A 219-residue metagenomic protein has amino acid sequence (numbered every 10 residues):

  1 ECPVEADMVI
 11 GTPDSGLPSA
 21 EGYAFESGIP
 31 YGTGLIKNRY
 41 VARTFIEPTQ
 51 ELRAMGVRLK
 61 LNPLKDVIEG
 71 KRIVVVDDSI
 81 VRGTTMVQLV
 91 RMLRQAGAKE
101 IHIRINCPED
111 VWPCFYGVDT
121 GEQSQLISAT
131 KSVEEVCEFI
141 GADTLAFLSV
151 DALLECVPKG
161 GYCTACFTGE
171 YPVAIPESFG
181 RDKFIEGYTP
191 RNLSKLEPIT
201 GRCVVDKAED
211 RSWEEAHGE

Functional and structural regions predicted by a protein language model:
E1-E219: PRPP-associated nucleotide enzymes
